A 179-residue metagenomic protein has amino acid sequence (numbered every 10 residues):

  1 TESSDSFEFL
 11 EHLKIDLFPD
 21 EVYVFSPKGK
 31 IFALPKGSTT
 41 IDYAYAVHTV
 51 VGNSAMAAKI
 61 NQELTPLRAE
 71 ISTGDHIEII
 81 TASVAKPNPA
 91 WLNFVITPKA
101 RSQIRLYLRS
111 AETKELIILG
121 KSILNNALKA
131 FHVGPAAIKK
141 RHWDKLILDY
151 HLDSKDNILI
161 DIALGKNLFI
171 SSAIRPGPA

Functional and structural regions predicted by a protein language model:
T1-K36, T40-A179: Internal insertion modules embedded within essential enzymes
